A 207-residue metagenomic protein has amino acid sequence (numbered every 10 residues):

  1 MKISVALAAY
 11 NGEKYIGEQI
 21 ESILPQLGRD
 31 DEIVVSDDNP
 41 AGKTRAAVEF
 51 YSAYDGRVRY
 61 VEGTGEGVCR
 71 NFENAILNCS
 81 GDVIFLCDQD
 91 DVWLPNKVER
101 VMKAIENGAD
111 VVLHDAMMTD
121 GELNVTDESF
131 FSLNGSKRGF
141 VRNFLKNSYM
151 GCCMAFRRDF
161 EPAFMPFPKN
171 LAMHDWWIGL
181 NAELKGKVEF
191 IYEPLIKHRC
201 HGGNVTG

Functional and structural regions predicted by a protein language model:
G12-P25: Short, well-formed alpha-helical segments that are part of the catalytic scaffolds of diverse glycosyltransferases
G17, G42-F50, V92, N96: Acidic helix N-cap motif at the loop->helix transition within catalytic regions of sugar-transfer enzymes
S22, D37-A46: A conserved acidic beta->alpha catalytic loop
D30-N39, V61-G63: Short beta-strand/loop segment that forms part of the nucleotide-sugar
G63-C79: Glycine-rich, basic loop-to-helix element that forms the pyrophosphate-binding segment of sugar-nucleotide handling
I84: Short aromatic/hydrophobic "clamp" motif used to bind/position activated sugar donors
V98-T126: Conserved donor NDP-sugar-binding/catalytic core segment of glycosyltransferases
S136-G207: Conserved nucleotide-sugar donor-binding catalytic segment
